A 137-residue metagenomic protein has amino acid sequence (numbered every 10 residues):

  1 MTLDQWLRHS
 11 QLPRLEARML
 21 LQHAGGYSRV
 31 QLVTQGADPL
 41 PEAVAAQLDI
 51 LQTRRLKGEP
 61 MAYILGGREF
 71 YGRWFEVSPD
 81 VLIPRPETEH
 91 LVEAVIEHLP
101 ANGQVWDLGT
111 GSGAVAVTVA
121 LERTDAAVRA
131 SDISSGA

Functional and structural regions predicted by a protein language model:
M1-L65: N-terminal auxiliary segments of SAM/dcSAM-dependent transferases
D49-R123, A127-A137: SAM-dependent Rossmann-like transferase core, predominantly class I methyltransferases with a strong bias toward
